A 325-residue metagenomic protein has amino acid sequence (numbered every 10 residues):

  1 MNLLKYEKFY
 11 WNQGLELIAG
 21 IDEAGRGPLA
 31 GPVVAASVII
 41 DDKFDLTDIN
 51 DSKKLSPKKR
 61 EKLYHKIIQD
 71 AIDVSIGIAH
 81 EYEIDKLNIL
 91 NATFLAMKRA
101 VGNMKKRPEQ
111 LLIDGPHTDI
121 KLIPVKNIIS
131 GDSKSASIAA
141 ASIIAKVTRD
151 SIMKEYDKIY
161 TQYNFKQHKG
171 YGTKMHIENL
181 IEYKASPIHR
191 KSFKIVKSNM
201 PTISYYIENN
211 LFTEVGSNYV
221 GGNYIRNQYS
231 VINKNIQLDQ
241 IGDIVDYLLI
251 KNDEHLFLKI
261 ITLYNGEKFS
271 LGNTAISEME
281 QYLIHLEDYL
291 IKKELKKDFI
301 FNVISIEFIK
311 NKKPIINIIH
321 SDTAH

Functional and structural regions predicted by a protein language model:
M1-V215: RNase H-like, Mg2+-dependent phosphodiesterase core, and more generally RNA phosphate-backbone-engaging helix-loop
E16, N227-S230, D243-V245, K297-F299: Short beta-strand or tight-loop elements that sit immediately N-terminal to catalytic metal-binding acidic residues
G31-A35, I72-V74, I123, D243-V245 (+3 more regions): Change "...and in nucleic-acid phosphodiester-cleaving endonucleases..." to "...and in nucleic-acid processing enzymes
P108-L111, S230-N233, K296-F301: A short coil-to-beta-strand element that immediately follows conserved catalytic motifs
Y206-L238: Acidic-basic catalytic patches of nuclease active cores, encompassing PD-(D/E)XK and other metal-cofactor nuclease
D239, I261-K310: Catalytic cores of nucleic-acid endonucleases
L249-I261: Active-site beta-strand-loop-beta-strand hairpin of nuclease catalytic cores that positions key catalytic residues
N302-H325: Short, low-complexity, polybasic intrinsically disordered segments
